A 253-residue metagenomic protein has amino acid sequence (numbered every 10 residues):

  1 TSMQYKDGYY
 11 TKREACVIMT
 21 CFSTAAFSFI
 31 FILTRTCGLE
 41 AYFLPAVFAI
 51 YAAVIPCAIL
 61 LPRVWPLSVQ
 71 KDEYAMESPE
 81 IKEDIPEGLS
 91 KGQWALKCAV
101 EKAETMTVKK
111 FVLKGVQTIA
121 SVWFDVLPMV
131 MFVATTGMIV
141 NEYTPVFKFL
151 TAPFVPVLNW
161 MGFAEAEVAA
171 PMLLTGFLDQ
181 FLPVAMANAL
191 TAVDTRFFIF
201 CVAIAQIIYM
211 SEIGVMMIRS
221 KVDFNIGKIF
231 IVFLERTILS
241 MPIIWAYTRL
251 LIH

Functional and structural regions predicted by a protein language model:
S2-E40, L44-I59, Q180-H253: C-terminal transmembrane helix pair
T36, R63-L67, V122, I139-E142: Change "in soluble alpha/beta enzymes" to "in soluble alpha/beta proteins
Y51-P56, Q93-C98, L127-T135: Hydrophobic mid-bilayer segments of alpha-helices in multi-pass membrane transport proteins, especially secondary
I59, R63, F147-K148: Flexible hinge motifs at transmembrane-helix junctions and intramembrane kinks/re-entrant loops in multi-pass membrane
R63-D72, A169, V222, T248-H253: A cytosolic-side transmembrane-helix exit/cap motif
L67-A120: Intrinsically disordered, low-complexity non-transmembrane regions of multi-pass membrane transporters
V100-T191: Transmembrane helical segments that form the transport core of multi-pass membrane transport proteins
